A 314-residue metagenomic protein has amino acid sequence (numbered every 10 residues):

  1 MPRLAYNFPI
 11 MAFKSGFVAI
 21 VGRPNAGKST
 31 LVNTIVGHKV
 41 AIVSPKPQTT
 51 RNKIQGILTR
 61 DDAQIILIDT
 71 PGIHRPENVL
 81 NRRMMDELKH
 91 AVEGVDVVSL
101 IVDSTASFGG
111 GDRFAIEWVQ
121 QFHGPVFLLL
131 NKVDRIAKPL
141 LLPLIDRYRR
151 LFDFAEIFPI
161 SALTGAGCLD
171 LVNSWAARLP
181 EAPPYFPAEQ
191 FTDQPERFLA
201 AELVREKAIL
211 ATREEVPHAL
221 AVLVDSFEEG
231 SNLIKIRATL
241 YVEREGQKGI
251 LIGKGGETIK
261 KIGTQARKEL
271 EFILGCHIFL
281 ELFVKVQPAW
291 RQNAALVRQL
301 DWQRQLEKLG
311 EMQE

Functional and structural regions predicted by a protein language model:
Y6-D86, H90-V92: Conserved G1/Walker A P-loop phosphate-binding module
G27, G167, T258: Conserved glycine(s) of the Walker
H38, I57-D61, P76, A91-V98 (+8 more regions): Conserved, well-folded catalytic cores of nucleic-acid-processing and energy-transducing macromolecular machines
T50, I73-R75, S107-F108, I136-A137 (+1 more regions): Catalytic P-loop NTPase motifs of RecA-like helicase/translocase cores
D69, N131, S161: Active-site glycine-centered loops adjacent to acidic/histidine catalytic or metal-binding residues that shape
D86-A155: Conserved C-terminal guanine-recognition region of P-loop GTPase G domains, centered on the G4
D134-F191: Canonical P-loop GTPase G-domain recognition
E196-E314: P-loop NTP-binding site
